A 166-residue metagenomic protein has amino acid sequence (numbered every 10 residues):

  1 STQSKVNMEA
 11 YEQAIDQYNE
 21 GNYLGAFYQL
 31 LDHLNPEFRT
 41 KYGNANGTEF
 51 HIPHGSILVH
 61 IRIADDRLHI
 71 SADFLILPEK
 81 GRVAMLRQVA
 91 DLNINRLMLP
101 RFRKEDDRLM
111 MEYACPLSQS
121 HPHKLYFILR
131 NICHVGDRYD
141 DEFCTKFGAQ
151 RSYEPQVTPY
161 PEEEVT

Functional and structural regions predicted by a protein language model:
S1-I52: Charge-rich, low-complexity N-terminal segments
T40-V59, R67-L68, L75: Ser/Thr-rich, low-complexity intrinsically disordered terminal regions
S71-D106: Short, internal acidic amphipathic alpha-helical interface segments that mediate docking to partner proteins
F102-F127, D141-C144: Well-ordered alpha/beta subsegment
D141-T166: Charged, amphipathic alpha-helical linkers/stalks
